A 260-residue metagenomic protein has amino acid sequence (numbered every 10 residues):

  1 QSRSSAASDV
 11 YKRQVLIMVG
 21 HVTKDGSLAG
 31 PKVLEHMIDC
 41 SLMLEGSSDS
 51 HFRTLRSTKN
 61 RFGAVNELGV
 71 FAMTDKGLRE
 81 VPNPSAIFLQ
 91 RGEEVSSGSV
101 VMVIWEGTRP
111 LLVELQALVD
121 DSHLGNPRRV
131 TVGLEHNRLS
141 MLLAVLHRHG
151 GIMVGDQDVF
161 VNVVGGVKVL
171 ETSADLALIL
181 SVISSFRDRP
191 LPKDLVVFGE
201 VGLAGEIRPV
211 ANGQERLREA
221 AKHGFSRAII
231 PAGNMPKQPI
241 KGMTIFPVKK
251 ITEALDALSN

Functional and structural regions predicted by a protein language model:
Q1-A7, Y11, E200: Single conserved hydrophobic/aromatic residue that forms the stacking wall/gate of nucleotide- or nucleobase-binding
S8, L28-E35, H51-T54, L112 (+6 more regions): Amphipathic alpha-helical transducer elements in NTP-driven molecular machines
S8-K12, V33-H36, S47, M153 (+1 more regions): Conserved catalytic network of the ASCE P-loop NTPase/AAA+ motor domain
Q14, H21-K24, G46-D49, N60 (+5 more regions): Short, ordered loop/turn segments at secondary-structure junctions
V15-G92: Phosphate-binding/switch region of NTP-binding enzymes
H36-I38, G224, P239-G242: Short, structured coil segments at secondary-structure junctions
V65-E219, R227: Conserved P-loop NTPase/AAA+ ATPase motor core
M235-N260: Short acidic, glycine/proline-enriched helix-loop-strand junctions
